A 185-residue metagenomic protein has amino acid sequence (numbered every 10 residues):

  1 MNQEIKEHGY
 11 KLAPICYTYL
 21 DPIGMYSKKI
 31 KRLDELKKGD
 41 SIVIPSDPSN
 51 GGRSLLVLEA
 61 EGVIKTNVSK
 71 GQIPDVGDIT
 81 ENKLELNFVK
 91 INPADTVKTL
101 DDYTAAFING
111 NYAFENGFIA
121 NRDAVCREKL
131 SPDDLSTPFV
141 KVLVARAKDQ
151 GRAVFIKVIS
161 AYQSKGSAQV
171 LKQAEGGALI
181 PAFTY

Functional and structural regions predicted by a protein language model:
M1-G9, M25-Y26, K31, F114-G117: Pocket-flanking alpha-helical
K6-E7, L56-V57, G77-A113: Short helices/loops that flank or line small-molecule/ion binding pockets
K11-I64, A168: A conserved helix-loop-strand patch within extracytoplasmic ligand-binding domains of the periplasmic binding
K11-T18, V89, N109, F114-L135: Short beta-strand->loop
P22-L33, P138-V154: A bilobed periplasmic-binding-protein/Venus flytrap-type ligand-binding module shared by bacterial periplasmic
K38-D40, Q150-A161, V170: Short amphipathic alpha-helical coupling segments at ligand-binding clamshell hinges and other catalytic/signaling
K38-G39, V63-K90: A local structural motif
G52-E59, S160-F183: Periplasmic-binding protein-like
